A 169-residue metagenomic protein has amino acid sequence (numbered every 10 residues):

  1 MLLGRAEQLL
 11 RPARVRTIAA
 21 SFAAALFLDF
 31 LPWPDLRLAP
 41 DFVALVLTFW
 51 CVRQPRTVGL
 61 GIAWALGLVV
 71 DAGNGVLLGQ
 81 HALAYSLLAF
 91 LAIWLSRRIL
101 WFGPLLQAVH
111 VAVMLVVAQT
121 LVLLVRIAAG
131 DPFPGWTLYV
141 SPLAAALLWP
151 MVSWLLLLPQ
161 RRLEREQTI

Functional and structural regions predicted by a protein language model:
M1-I169: Terminal, non-globular segments
